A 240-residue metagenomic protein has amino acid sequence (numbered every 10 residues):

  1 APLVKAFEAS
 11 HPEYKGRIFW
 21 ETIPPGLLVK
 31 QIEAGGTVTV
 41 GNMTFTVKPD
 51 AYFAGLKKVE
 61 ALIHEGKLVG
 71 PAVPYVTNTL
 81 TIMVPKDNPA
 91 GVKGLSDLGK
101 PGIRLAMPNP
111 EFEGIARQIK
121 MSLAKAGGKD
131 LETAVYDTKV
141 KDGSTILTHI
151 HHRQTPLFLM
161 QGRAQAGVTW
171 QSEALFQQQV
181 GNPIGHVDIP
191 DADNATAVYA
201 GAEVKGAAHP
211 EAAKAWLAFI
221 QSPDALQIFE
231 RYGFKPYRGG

Functional and structural regions predicted by a protein language model:
A1-E21, G26-E33, N42-K48, L56-K57 (+3 more regions): Exported/periplasmic ABC-transporter solute-binding proteins
T37: Active-site-adjacent loops and short helices of periplasmic peptidoglycan-processing enzymes
V69-G70: A short alpha->loop->secondary-structure connector
